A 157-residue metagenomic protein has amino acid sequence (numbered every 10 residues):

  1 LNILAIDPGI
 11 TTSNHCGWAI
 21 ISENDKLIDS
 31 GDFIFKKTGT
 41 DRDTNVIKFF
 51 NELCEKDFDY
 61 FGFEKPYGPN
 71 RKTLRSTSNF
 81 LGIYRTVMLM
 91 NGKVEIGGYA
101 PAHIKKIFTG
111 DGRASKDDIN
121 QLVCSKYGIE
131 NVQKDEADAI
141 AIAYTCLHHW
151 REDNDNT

Functional and structural regions predicted by a protein language model:
L1-T157: Phosphate- and other anionic-substrate recognition elements at nucleic-acid/protein interfaces
